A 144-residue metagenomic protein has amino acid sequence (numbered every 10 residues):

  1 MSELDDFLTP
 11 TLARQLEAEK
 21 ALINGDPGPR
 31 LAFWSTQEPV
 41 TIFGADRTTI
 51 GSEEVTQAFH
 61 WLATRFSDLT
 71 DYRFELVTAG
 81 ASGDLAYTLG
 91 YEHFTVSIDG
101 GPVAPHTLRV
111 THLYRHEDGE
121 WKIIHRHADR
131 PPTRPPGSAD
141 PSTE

Functional and structural regions predicted by a protein language model:
M1-F33, P39-E144: A beta-strand edge to alpha-helix "cap/lid" segment located at domain peripheries
